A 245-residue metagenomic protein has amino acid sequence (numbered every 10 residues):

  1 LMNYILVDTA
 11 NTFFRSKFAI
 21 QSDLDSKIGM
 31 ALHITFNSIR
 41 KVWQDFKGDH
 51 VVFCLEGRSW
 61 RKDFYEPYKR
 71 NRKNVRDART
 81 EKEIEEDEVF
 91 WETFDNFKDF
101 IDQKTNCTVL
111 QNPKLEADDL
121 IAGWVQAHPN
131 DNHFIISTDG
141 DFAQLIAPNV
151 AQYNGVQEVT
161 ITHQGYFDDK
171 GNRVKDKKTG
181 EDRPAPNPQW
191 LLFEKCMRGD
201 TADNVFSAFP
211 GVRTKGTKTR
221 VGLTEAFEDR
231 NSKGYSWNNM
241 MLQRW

Functional and structural regions predicted by a protein language model:
M2-F100: Domain-level signal for Mg2+-assisted phosphodiester chemistry and nucleotide/NA-binding surfaces in nucleic-acid
Q21-S22, G48, K73-W245: Extended two-metal-dependent nuclease catalytic cores across DNA- and RNA-processing enzymes
